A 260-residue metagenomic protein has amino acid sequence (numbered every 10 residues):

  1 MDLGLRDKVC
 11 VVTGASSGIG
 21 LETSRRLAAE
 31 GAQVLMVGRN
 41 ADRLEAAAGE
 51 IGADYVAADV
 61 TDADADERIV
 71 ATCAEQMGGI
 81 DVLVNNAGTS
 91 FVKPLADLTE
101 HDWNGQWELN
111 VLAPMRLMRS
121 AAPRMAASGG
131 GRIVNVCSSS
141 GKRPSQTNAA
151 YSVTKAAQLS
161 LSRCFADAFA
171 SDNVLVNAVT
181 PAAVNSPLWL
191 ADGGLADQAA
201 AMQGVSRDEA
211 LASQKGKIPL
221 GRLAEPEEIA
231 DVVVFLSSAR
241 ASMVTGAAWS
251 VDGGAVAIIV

Functional and structural regions predicted by a protein language model:
M1-D2, R143, R222, V233-V234 (+1 more regions): Short C-terminal tail/terminal secondary-structure segment of NAD(P)H-dependent dehydrogenase/reductase domains
V9, S16-S17: Conserved glycine-rich cofactor-binding loop
P94-L95, D102-W107, I133, A196-A199 (+1 more regions): Substrate-binding pocket helix/loop in short-chain dehydrogenase/reductase
M118, T154, S162: Active-site helix of classical SDR
P123, D167-A168, S242: Alpha-helical segment proximal to the catalytic Tyr-Lys
S138: Residue(s) in the substrate-gating loop at a strand-loop-helix junction that position the organic substrate next
A170, L175, V244-G246: Short, small/polar-rich loop/turn modules that mediate ligand/substrate recognition or access, typified
